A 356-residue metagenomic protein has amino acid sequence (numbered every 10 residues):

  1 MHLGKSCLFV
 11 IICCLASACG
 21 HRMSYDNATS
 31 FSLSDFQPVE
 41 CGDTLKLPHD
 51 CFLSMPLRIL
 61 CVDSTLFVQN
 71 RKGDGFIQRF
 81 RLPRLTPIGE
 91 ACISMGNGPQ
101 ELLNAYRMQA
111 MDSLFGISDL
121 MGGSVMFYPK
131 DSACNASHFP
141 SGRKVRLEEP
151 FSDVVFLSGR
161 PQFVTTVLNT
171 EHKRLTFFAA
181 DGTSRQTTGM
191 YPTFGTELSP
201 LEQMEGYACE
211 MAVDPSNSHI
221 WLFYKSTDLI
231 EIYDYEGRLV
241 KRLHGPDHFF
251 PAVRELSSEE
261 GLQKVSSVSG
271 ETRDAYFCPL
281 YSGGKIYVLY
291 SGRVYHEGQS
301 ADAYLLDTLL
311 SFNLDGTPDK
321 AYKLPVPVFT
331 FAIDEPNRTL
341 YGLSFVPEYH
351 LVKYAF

Functional and structural regions predicted by a protein language model:
S17-A18: C-terminal motif of bacterial Sec signal peptides marking the signal peptidase cleavage site
N27-L53, K264, V268: A short helix->beta-strand "capping" segment at the edge of beta-propeller domains
T44-G75, L280, K285-V294: Beta-strand-rich domains and repeat architectures in extracellular enzymes and scaffolds, especially beta-propellers
M55-C61, A105-M111, S152-G159, Q203-S216 (+2 more regions): Structural signature of eukaryotic scaffold interfaces centered on beta-propeller domains
T86-L120, R143-L147, P200, P325-F329: Blade-loop segments of beta-propeller domains
G98-P99, H248-V253, S257-S258, T317-E335: Conserved blade-ending motifs and adjacent loop-strand segments that build the rim/top face of beta-propeller domains
G122-G123, K130-R160: Asp-box/WD-like beta-propeller blade repeats and closely related beta-sheet repeat scaffolds
S269-S311: Loop/turn-rich, solvent-exposed surfaces of beta-rich toroidal or solenoidal domains
